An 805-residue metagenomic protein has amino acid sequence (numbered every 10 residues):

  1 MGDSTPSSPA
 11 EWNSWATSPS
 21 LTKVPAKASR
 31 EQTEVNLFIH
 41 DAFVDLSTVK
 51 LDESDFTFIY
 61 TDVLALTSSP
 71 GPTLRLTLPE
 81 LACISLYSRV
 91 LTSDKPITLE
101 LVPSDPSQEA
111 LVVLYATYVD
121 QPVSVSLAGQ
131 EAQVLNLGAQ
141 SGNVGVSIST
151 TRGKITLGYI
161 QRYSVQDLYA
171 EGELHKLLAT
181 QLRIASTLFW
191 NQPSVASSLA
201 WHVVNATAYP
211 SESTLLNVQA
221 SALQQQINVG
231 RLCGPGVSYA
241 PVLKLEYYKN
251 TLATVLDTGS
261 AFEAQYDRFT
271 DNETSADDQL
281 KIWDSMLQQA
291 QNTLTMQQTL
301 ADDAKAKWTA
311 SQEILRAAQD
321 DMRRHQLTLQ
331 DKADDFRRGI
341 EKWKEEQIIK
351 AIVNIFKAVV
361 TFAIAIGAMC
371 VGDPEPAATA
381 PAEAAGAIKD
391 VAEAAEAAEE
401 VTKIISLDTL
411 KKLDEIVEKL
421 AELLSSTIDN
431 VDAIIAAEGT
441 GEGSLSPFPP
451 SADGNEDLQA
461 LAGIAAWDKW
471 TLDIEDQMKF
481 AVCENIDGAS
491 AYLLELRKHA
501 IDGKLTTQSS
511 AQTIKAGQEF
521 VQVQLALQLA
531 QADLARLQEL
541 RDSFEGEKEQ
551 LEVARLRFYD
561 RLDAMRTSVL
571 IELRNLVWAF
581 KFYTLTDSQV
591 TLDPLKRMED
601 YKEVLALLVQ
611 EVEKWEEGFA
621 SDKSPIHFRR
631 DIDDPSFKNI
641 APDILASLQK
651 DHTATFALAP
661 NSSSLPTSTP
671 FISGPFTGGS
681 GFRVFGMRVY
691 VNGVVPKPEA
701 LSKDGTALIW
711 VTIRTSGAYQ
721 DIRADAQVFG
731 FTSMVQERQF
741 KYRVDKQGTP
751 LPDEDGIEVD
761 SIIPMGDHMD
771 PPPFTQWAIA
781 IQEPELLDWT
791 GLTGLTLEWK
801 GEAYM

Functional and structural regions predicted by a protein language model:
M1-E31: N-terminal low-complexity regulatory segments of large eukaryotic nuclear proteins
T22-Y163, G705: Extracellular beta-helix/beta-solenoid repeat scaffolds
V63, T117-Y118, W190-N191, A208 (+2 more regions): Short, flexible beta-strand-to-coil junctions
T151, T156-L188: Binding/recognition "hotspot" determinant
L168-H175, A179, W190-S197, E346 (+11 more regions): Alpha-solenoid helical-repeat scaffolds
H175-P241, Y248: Long, charge-dense tracts
Q219-A220, Q224-D303, K307-T309, R316 (+4 more regions): Terminal targeting/assembly segments
A318-L493: Long, amphipathic, heptad-repeat alpha-helical coiled-coil stalk/linker regions
